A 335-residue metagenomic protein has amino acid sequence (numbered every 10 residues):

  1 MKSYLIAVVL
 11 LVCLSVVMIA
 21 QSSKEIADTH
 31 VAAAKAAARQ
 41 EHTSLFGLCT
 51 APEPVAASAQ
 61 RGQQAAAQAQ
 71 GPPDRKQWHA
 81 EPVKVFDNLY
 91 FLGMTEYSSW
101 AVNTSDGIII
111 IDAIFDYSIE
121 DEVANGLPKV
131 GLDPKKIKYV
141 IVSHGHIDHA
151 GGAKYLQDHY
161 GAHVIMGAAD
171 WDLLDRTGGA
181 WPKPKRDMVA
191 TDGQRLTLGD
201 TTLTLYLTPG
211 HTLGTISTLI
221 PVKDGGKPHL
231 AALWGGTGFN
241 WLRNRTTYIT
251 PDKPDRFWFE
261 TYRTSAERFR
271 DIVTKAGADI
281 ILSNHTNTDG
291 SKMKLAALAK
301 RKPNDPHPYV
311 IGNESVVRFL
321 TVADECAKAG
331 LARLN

Functional and structural regions predicted by a protein language model:
M1-V8: Bacterial N-terminal signal peptides that target proteins for export
L14-D74, G225-P228, F239-N335: Accessory terminal helices/loops
K24-D28, A32-K35, Y117-I119, N125-R195 (+3 more regions): Active-site HxH/HxHxD metal-binding segment of metal-dependent hydrolases
Q64, Q68, H79, K84-F86 (+8 more regions): Metallo-beta-lactamase
R75-V130, S217-R245: Conserved beta-strand hairpin/beta-sheet module of binuclear metal-dependent hydrolase folds, prominently
N88, V102, D112, H144 (+4 more regions): Divalent metal-coordination and catalytic microenvironments
F91-L92, A101-N103, I109-I111, K138-V142 (+6 more regions): Structural recognition of the beta-strand scaffold that forms the well-ordered cores of secreted hydrolase catalytic
S118, G145-G151, W171-L174, L213-I216 (+3 more regions): Active-site environment of divalent metal-dependent phosphoester hydrolases
